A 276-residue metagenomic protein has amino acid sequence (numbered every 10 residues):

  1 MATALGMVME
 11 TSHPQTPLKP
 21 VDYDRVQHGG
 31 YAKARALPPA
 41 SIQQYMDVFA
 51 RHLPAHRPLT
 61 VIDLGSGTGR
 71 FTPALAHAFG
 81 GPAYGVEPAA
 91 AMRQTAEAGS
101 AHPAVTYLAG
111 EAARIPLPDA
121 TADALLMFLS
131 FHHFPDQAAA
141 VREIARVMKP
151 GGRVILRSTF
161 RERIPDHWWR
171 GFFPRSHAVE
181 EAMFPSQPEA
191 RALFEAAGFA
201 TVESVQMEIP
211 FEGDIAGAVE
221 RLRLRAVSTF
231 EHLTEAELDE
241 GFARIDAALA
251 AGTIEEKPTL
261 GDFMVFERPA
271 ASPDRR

Functional and structural regions predicted by a protein language model:
A2, G6-R57, R70-A74, M92-T95: Conserved class I S-adenosyl-L-methionine
P38, T68, V202-R276: Conserved Class I S-adenosyl-L-methionine
I62-L64, T68-R114: Class I SAM-dependent methyltransferase SAM/SAH-binding core
A113-A124: A short acidic, Gly/Pro-enriched loop at the edge of an enzyme's catalytic core that lines a small-molecule cofactor
D123-D136: A short SAM/SAH-binding and catalytic strip from SAM-dependent methyltransferases
A138-P150: A short glycine-rich, Lys/Arg-flanked "PGG" loop and its adjoining helix->strand segment in the class I
R153-A182: Conserved class I S-adenosyl-L-methionine
M183-A197: Short alpha-helix
